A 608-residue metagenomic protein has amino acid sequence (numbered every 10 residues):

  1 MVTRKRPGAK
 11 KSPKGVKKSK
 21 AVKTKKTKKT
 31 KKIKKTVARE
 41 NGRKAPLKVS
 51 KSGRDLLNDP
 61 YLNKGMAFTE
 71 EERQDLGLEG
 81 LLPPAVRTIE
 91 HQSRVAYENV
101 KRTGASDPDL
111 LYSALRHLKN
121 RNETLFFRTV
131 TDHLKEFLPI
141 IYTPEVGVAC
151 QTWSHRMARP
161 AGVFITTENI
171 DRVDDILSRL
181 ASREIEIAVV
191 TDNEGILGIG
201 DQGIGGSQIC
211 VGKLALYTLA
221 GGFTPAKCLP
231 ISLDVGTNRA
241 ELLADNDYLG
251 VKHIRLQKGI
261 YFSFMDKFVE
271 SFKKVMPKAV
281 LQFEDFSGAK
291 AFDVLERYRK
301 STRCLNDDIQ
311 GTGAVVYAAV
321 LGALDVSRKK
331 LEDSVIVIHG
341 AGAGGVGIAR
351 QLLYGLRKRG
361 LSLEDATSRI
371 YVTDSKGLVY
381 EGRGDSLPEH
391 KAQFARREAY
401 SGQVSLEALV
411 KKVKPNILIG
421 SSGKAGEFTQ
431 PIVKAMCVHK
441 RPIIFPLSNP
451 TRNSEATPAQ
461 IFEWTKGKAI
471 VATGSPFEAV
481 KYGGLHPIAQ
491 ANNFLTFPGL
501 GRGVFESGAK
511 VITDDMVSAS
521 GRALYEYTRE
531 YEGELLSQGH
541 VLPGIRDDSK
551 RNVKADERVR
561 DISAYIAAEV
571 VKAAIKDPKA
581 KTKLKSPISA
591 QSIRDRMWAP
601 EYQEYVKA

Functional and structural regions predicted by a protein language model:
K20-C304, R594, W598-A608: N-terminal ligand-binding/catalytic initiation module
L62-N63, L305-D308, S327, H439 (+1 more regions): Adenosine-phosphate binding glycine-rich loop
Q74, L78-L81, R102, H155-A158 (+17 more regions): Generic secondary-structure signature for well-ordered alpha-helical cores
K227, K278-E284, K330-S334, R359-S368 (+2 more regions): Flexible, glycine/charged-enriched surface loops at secondary-structure junctions
G288, E381, A399-S401, S421-A425 (+3 more regions): N-terminal Rossmann-like NAD(P) cofactor-binding subdomain of oxidoreductases, focused on the glycine-rich
S301, N306-I417, K581-T582: Glycine-rich phosphate/diphosphate-binding loop of Rossmann-like nucleotide-binding domains
S405-K414, G423-I443: Rossmann-fold NAD(P) dinucleotide-binding segment
